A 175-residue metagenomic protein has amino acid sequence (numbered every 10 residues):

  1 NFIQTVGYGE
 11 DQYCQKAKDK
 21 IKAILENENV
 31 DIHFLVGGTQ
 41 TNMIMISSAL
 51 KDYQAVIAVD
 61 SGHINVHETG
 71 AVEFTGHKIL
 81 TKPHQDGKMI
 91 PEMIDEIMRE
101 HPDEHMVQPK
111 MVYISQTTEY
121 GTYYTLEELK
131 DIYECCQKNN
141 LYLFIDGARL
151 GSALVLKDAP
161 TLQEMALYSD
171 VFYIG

Functional and structural regions predicted by a protein language model:
N1-G175: Conserved PLP-enzyme active-site core in the AAT-like
